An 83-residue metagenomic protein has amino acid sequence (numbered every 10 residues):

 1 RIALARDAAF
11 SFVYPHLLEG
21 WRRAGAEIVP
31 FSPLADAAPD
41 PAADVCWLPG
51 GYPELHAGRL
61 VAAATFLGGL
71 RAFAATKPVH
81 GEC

Functional and structural regions predicted by a protein language model:
R1-A74: N-terminal beta1-alpha1 cap of cysteine-dependent amidohydrolase-like domains
P78-H80: Proline-centered loop/turn at the N-terminus of a beta-strand
C83: Catalytic, metal-anchored helix/loop core of enzyme active sites in primary metabolism
